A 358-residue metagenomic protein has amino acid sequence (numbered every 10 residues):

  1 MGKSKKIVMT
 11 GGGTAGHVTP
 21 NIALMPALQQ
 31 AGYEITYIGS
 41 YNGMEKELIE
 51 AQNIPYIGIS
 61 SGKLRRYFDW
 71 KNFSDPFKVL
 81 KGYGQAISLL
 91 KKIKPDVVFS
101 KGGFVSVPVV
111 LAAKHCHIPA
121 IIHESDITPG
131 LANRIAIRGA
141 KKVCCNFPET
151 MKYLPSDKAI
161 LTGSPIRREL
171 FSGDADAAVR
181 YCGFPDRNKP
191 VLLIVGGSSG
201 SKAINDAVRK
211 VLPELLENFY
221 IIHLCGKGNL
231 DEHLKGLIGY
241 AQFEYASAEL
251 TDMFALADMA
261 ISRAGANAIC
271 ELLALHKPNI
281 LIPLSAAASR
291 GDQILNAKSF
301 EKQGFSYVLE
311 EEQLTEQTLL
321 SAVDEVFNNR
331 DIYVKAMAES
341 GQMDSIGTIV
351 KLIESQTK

Functional and structural regions predicted by a protein language model:
S4-G12, Q29-K78, I87, E310-E312: Conserved nucleotide-sugar phosphate-binding/catalytic loop shared by glycosyltransferases and other
K6, E34, M44, P55 (+2 more regions): Active-site-proximal region of nucleotide-activated glycan assembly enzymes, centered on histidine/acidic-rich loops
G43, L48-Q52, A175-R180, F184-A260 (+2 more regions): Donor-nucleotide binding loops and adjacent catalytic segments primarily of GT-B fold Leloir glycosyltransferases
Q85-V98, S106-I121, R134-G139: Glycosyltransferases and closely related glycan-assembly transferases that use nucleotide-activated donors
P95-V97, F243, A255-C270, K277-P278: Acidic donor-binding loop of glycosyltransferase active sites
S285-A322: Change "using UDP/GDP/dTDP sugars" to "using nucleotide sugars
D331-M343: A short, well-ordered alpha-helix in the C-terminal region of glycosyltransferases
Q342-K358: C-terminal alpha-helical cap of glycosyltransferases
